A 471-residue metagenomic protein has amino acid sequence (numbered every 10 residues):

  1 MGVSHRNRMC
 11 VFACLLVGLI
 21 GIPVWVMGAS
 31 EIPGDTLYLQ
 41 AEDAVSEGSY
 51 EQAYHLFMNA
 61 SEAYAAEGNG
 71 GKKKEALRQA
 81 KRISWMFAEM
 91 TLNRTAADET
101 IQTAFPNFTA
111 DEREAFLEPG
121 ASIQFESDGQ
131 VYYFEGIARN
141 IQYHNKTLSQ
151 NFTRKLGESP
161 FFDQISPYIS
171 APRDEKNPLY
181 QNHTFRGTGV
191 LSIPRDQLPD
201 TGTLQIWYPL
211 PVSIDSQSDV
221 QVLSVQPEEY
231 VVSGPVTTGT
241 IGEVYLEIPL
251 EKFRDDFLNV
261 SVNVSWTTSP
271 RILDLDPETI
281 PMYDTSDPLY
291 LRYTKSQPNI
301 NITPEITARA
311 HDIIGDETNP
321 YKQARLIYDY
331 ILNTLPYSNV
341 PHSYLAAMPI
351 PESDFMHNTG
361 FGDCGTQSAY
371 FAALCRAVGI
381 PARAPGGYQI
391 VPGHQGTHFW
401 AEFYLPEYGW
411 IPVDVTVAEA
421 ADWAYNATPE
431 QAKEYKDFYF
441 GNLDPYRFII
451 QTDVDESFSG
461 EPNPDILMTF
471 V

Functional and structural regions predicted by a protein language model:
M1-S30, A401: Secretory targeting signatures
I32-N59, A63: Alpha-helical segment of the N-proximal tetratricopeptide repeat
D35, L39, D43, E47 (+2 more regions): Hydrophobic/aromatic-rich core segments of domains that either
V45-G48, T238-Y245, K252-D354, N358: Acidic low-complexity segments
H55-S84: Short, charge-rich amphipathic alpha-helical segments embedded in non-transmembrane helical bundles/solenoids
Q79-I272: Intrinsically disordered, low-complexity N-terminal segments that are enriched in acidic
T267-S269, Y337-S338, F361-D363, Q389-P392 (+1 more regions): Solvent-exposed loop/turn segments at secondary-structure junctions within structured extracellular/periplasmic domains
P320-I327, G360-C375: Active-site nucleophilic cysteine motif
